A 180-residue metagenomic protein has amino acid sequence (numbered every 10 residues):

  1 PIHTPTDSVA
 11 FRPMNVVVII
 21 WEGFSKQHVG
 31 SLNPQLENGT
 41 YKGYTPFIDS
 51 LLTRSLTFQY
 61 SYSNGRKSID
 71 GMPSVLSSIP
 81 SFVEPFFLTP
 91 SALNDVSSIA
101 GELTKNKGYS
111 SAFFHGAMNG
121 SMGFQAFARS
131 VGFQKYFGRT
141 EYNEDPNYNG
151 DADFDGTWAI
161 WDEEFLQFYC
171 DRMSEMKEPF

Functional and structural regions predicted by a protein language model:
P1-F180: Soluble catalytic regions of membrane-associated enzymes that act on cell-envelope and secretory-pathway components
